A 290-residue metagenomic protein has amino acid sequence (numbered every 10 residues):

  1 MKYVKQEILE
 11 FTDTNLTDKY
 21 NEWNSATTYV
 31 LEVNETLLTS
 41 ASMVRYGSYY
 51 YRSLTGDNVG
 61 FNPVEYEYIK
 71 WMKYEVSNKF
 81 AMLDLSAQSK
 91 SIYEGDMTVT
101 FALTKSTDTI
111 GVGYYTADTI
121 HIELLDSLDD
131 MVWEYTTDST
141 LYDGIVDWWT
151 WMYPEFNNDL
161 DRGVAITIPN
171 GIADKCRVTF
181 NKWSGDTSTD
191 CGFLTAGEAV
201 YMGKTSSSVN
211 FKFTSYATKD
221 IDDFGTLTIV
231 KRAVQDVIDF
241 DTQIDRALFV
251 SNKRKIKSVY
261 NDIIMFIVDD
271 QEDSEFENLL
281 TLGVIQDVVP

Functional and structural regions predicted by a protein language model:
M1-D18, E75-Y93, T100, K105-T119 (+1 more regions): Extracellular/virion structural assembly segments
M1-Q88: Tryptophan-rich substrate-binding surfaces of secreted polymer-degrading and adhesive proteins
Y29-L31, D96-V99: Asp/Glu-centered strand-loop micro-motifs enriched in Gly/Pro and often flanked by an aromatic residue
